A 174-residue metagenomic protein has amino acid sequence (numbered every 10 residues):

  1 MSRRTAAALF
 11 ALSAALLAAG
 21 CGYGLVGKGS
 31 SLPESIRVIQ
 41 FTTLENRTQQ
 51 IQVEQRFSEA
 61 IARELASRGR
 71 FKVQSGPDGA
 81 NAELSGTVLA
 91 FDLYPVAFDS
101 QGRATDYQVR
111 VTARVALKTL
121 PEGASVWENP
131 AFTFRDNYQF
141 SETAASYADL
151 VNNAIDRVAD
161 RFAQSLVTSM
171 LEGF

Functional and structural regions predicted by a protein language model:
M1-C21: Sec-dependent bacterial lipoprotein signal peptides
A6, G27-S35, E45, T87 (+2 more regions): Membrane-targeting and insertion segments and their boundary/processing signals
F10, S30, S75, G102-A104: Residues embedded in well-ordered secondary-structure elements
G20-R63, S67-S75, P121, A163 (+1 more regions): A structural "domain/chain start" motif
T48-E59, A104, Q108, A145-R161: Soluble non-cytosolic domains of exported or imported proteins
R68-F71, G79-W127, A131, R135-N153: Surface-exposed short loop/turn segments
